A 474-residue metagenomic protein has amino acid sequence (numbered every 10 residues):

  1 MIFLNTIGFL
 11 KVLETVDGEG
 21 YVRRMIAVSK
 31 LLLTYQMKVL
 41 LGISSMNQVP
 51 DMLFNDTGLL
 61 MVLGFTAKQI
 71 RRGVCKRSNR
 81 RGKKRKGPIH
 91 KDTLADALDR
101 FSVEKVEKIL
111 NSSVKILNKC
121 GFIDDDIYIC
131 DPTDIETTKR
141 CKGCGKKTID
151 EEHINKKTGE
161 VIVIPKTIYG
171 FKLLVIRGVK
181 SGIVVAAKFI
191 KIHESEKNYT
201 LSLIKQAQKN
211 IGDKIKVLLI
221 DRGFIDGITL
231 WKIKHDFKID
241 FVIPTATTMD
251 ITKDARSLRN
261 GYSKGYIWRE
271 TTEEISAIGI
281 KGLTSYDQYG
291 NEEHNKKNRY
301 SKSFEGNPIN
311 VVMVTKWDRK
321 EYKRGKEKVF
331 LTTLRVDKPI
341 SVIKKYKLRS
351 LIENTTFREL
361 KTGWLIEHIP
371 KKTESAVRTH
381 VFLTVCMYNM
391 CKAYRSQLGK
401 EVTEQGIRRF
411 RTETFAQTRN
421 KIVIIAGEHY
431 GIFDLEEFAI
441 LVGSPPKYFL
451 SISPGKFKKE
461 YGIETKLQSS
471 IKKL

Functional and structural regions predicted by a protein language model:
M1-L33, K84: Basic, short loop/linker segments at the boundary and entry of helix-turn-helix/winged-helix-like folds
M25-I109, G178: Short, positively charged, Gly/Tyr-enriched micro-motifs that form contact patches at catalytic or ligand/partner
T34, V49-P50, H90, L94 (+8 more regions): Short, conserved catalytic/metal-binding motifs centered on acidic residues
K91-K180, E460-Y461, T465-K473: Active-site-proximal, Lys/Arg-enriched surface segment that forms a nucleic-acid-binding/basic interface patch
F189-V312: An internal, acidic/charged active-site-proximal segment that coordinates divalent cations and/or engages
K264-K302, T362, M387-L474: A short, flexible helix-boundary coil/loop motif
I267, D337-K371: Short amphipathic alpha-helical "interface-anchor" segments enriched in bulky aromatics
V377-V381: Small-residue-rich helix-loop
